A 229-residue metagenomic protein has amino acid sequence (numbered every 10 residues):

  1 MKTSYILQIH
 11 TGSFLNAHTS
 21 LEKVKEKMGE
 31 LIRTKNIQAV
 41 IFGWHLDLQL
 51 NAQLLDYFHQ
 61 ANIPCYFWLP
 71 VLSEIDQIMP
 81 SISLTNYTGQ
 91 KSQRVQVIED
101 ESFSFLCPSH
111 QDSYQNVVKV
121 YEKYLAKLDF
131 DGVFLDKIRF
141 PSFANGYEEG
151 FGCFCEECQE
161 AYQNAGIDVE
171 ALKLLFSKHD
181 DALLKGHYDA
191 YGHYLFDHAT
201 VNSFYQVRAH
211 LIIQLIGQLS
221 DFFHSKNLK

Functional and structural regions predicted by a protein language model:
M1-K25: Boundary/entry segment of secreted carbohydrate-active catalytic domains
T3-I9, V40-F42, C65-L69, V133-D136 (+1 more regions): Hydrophobic faces of well-ordered beta-strands that scaffold small-molecule active sites in alpha/beta enzyme cores
L7-Q8, F134-K137, E170-Y188, N202-K229: Aromatic-lined carbohydrate-recognition surfaces of secreted/lumenal glycan-active proteins
T11-H18, I37-L46, D100-Q115, H198-I213: The substrate-binding groove and active-site-proximal loops of carbohydrate-active enzymes, especially glycoside
A17-L50, K127-F130: Catalytic domains of carbohydrate-active enzymes, especially glycoside hydrolases
I32, A52-N62, I216-K229: Surface-exposed amphipathic alpha-helices with a cationic face
Y66-L128, N145, F151-E156, Y194 (+1 more regions): Active-site-adjacent "subsite" loops/lids of carbohydrate-active enzymes
F134-T200: Active-site-proximal loop/short-helix segments that contain or immediately flank catalytic acid/base residue(s)
